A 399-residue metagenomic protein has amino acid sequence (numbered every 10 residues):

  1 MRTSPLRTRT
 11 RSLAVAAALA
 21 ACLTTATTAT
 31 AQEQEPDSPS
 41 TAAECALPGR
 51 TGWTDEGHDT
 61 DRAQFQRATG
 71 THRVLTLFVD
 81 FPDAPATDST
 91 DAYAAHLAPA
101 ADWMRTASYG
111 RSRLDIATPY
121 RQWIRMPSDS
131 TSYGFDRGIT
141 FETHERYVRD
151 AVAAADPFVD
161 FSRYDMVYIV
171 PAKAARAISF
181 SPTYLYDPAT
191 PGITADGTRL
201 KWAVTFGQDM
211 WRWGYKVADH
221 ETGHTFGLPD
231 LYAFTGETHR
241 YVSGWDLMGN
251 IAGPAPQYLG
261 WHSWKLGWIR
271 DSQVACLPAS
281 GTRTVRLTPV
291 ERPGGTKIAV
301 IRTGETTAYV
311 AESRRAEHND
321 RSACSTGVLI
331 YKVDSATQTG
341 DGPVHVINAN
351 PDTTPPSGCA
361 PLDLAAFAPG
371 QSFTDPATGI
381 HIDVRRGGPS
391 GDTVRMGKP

Functional and structural regions predicted by a protein language model:
M1-Q32: Secretory targeting and sorting signals
E33-M210, D219, Q371-F373, G379-R386: Zn2+-dependent metallopeptidase catalytic core
E35-D37, A42, L47-G49, T54-H58 (+4 more regions): Non-catalytic C-terminal accessory/binding modules of secreted extracellular proteins
T71, Y241-S243, S325: Short, solvent-exposed loop/turn segments at the edges of secondary structure
D80-D83, K173, A252, R315 (+2 more regions): Non-catalytic surface loops within mature trypsin-like serine protease
A100, T106-Y109, R113-L114, T238-K265 (+1 more regions): N-terminal short leaders/motifs
F161, M166-Y168, A174-D320: Extracellular hydrolytic enzyme modules, especially secreted metalloproteases of the metzincin/thermolysin-like class
